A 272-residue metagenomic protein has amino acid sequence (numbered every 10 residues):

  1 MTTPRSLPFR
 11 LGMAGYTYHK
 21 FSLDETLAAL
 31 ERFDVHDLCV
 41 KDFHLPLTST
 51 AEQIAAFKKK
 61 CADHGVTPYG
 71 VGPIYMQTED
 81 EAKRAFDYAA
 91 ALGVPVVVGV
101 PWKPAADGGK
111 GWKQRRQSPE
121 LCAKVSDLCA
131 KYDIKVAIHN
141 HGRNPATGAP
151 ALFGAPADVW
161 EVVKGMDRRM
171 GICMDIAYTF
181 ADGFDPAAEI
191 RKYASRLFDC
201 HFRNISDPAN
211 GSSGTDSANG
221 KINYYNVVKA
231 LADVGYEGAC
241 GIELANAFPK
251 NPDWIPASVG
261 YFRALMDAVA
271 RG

Functional and structural regions predicted by a protein language model:
T2-G15, H19-H36, A90, F153-G272: Histidine-acidic metal/acid-base catalytic patches
T3, D24-E25, E31, D37 (+6 more regions): Active-site acidic/histidine proton-transfer and metal-coordination neighborhood in alpha/beta enzyme cores
C39-K58, K110: Glycine-rich, proline-tolerant flexible connector loops at the mouths of alpha/beta enzymes
H44-L47, I74, S212-T215: Vicinal oxygen chelate
L47, A106, A209: Short glycine-rich, flexible loops that bind phosphorylated cofactors or substrates
E52-D63, E120-K131, E189, N226-A230: Catalytic-core regions built around general acid/base machinery
Q53-I54, T67, K135, T215 (+1 more regions): Generic hydrophobic, helix-prone segments enriched in Leu/Val/Ile
A56-F57, F86-Y88, R115-R116, A257-S258 (+1 more regions): Alpha-helix boundary/capping detector
